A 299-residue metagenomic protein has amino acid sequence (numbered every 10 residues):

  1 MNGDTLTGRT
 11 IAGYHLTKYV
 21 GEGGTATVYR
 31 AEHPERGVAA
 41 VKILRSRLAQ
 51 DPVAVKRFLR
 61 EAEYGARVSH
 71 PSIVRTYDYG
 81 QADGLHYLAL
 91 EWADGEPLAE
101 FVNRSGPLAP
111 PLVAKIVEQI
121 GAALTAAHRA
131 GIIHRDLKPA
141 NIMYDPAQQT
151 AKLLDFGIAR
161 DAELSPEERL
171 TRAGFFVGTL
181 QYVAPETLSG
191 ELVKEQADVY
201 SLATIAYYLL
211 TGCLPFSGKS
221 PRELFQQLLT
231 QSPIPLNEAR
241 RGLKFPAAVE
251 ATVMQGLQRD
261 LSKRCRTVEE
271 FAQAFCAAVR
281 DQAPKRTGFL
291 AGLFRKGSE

Functional and structural regions predicted by a protein language model:
T17-G23, V28: Protein kinase glycine-rich loop
R45-R67: AlphaC helix of the eukaryotic protein kinase fold
Y79: Activation-segment/catalytic-loop signature of the eukaryotic protein kinase fold
D83-P97, F101: Conserved short submotifs of the Hanks-type protein kinase catalytic core that shape the nucleotide-binding pocket
I116-V117: Activation segment signature within eukaryotic-like protein kinase domains
A122-I132: Protein kinase catalytic-loop region centered on the HRD/HxD motif
P146-P185, S189: Activation segment of protein kinases
Q181-P284: C-terminal lobe helix-coil module of Hanks-type protein kinase domains
